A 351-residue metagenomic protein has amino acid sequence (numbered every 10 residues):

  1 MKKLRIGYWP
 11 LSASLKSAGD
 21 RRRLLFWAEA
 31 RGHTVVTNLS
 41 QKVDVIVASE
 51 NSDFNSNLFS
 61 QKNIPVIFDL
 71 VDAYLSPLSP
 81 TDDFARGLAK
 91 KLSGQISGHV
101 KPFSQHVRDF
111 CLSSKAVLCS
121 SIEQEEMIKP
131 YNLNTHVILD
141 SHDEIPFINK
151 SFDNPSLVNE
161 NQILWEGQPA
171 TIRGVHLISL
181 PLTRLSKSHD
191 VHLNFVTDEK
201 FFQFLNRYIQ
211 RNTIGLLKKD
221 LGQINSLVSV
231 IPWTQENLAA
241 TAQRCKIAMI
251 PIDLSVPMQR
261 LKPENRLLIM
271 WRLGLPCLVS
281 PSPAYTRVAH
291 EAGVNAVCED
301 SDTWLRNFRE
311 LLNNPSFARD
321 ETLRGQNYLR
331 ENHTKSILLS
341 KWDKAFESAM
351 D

Functional and structural regions predicted by a protein language model:
M1-F54: N-terminal pre-catalytic "stem/leader" segment of glycosyltransferase-like enzymes
G7-W27, D140-S151, P155-T241: Conserved catalytic-core segment of nucleotide-activated headgroup transferases in glycan assembly
R22, T303, N313-E347: A charged, aromatic-enriched C-terminal amphipathic alpha-helix characteristic of glycosyltransferases across folds
Q61-K91: Active-site proximal beta-strand in glycosyltransferases
S76, A89-V117: Membrane-proximal helix-turn-helix segments that form the acceptor-binding/catalytic region of lipid-linked
L112-K150, V158: Donor nucleotide-sugar binding/catalytic pocket of nucleotide-sugar-dependent glycosyltransferases
A170-R173, P232-R272, L278-R287: Nucleotide-sugar-dependent
E291-D302, E310-S316: Conserved acidic donor-binding segment of nucleotide-sugar-dependent glycosyltransferases
